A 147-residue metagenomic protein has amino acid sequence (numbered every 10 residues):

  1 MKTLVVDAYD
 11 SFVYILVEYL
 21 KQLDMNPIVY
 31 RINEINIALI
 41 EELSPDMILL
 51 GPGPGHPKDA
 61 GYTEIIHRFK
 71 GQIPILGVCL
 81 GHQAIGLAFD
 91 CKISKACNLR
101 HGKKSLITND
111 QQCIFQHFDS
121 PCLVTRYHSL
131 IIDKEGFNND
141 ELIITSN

Functional and structural regions predicted by a protein language model:
M1-G71, L80, D140: N-terminal beta1-alpha1 cap of cysteine-dependent amidohydrolase-like domains
Y14, A38, L87, Q116 (+1 more regions): Alpha-helical elements of the RecA-like P-loop NTPase motor core of helicases
I28-E34, P57, S105-T108, Y127 (+1 more regions): Short gly/ser/thr-rich secondary-structure transition/capping motifs
I35-A38, H101-G102, I132: A short acidic, often aromatic-flanked loop/helix-cap motif at beta-alpha or helix-coil junctions that lines enzyme
P45-H117, P121-L123: Cysteine-nucleophile active-site neighborhood
C113-N147: Catalytic beta-strand/loop cores that center a nucleophilic Ser/Cys/Thr and support acyl-enzyme chemistry
